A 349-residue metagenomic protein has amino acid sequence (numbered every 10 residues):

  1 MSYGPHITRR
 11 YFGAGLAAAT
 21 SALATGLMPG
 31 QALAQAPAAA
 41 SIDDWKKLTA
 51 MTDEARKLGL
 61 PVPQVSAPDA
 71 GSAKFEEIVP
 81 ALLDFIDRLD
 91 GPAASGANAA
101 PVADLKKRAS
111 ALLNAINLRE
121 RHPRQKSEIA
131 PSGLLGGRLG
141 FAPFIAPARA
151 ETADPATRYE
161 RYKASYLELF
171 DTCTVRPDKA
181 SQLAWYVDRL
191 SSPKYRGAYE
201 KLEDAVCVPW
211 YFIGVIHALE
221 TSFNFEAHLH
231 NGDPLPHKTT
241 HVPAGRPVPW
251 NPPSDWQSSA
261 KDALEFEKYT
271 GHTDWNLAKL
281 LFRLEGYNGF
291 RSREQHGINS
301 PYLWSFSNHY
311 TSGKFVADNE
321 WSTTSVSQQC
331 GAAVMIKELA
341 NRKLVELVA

Functional and structural regions predicted by a protein language model:
M1-I7, A18-S21, T25, L33: N-terminal secretory signal peptides
A32-A34, A150: Boundary at the C-terminal end of the N-terminal hydrophobic targeting segment
W45, A50-P63, E76, P80-A198: N-terminal export signals and maturation junctions of secreted/periplasmic proteins
E54, P80-D84, P92, K106-G137 (+2 more regions): Non-catalytic cell-wall polysaccharide-engagement segments
S181-L190, A198-D204, A244-P253: Second-shell loop/turn segments in exported
C207-N224, A263: Short, functionally critical alpha-helical segments immediately adjacent to catalytic or ligand/cofactor-binding
N224-V248: Substrate-binding/active-site groove segments that recognize and process beta-1,4-linked N-acetyl-hexosamine
